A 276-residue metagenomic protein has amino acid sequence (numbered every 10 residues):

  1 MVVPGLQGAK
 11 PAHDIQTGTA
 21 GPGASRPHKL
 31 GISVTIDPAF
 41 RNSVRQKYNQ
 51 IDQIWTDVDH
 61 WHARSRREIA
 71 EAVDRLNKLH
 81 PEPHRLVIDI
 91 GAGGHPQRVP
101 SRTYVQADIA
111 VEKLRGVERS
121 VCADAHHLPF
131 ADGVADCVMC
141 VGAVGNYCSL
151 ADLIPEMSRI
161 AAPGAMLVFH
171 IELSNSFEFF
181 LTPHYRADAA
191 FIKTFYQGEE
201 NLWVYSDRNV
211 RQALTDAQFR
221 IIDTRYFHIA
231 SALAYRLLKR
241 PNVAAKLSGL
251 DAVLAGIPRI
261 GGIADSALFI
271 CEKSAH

Functional and structural regions predicted by a protein language model:
G18, R26-P81: Conserved class I S-adenosyl-L-methionine
I88-H127: Class I SAM-dependent methyltransferase SAM/SAH-binding core
H126-V138: A short acidic, Gly/Pro-enriched loop at the edge of an enzyme's catalytic core that lines a small-molecule cofactor
C137-S149: A short SAM/SAH-binding and catalytic strip from SAM-dependent methyltransferases
A151-M166: A short glycine-rich, Lys/Arg-flanked "PGG" loop and its adjoining helix->strand segment in the class I
V168-K193: Conserved class I S-adenosyl-L-methionine
F191-N209: Acceptor-substrate binding/catalytic loop of class I
D223-H276: A C-terminal cap/extension of S-adenosyl-L-methionine-dependent methyltransferases that defines the acceptor-substrate
